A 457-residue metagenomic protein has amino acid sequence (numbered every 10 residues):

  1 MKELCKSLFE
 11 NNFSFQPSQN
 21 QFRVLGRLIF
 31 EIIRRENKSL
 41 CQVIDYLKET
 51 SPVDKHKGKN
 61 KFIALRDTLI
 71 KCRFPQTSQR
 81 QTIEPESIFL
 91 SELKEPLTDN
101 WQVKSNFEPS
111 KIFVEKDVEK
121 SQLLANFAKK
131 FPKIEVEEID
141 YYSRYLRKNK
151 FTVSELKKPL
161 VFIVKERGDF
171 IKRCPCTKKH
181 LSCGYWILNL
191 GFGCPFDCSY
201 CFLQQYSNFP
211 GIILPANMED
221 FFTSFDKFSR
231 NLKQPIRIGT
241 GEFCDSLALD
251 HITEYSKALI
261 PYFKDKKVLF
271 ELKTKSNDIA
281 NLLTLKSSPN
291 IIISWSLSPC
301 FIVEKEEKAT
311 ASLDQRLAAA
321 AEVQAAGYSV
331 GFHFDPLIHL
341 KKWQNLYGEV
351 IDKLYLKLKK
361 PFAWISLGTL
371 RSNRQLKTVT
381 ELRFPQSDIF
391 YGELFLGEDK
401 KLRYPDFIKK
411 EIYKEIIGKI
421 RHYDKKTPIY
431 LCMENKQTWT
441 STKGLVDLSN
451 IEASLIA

Functional and structural regions predicted by a protein language model:
M1-C183: Flexible, acidic/Gly-rich N-terminal and inter-domain linker regions that tether and position cofactor-handling modules
K111, P235-G239, L269-E271, N290-S294 (+4 more regions): Structural preference for beta-strand elements that scaffold enzyme active sites
F162-H180, S199-S296: Conserved Radical SAM active-site core
D245-L247, N277-A280, I291-T310, P336-L340 (+2 more regions): Conserved radical SAM core fold
T253, W295, W343-K359, Q386-Y391 (+2 more regions): Short, electropositive alpha-helical surface patch
E306-E307, I338-W343, A363-K400, K436-K443: Flexible glycine/acidic-rich beta-alpha junction loops that bind and position SAM and/or redox cofactors in anaerobic
R316-L376, K419-L431: Conserved C-terminal portion of the radical SAM core fold that forms the substrate/S-adenosylmethionine-binding
E393-S449: A cross-taxonomic marker for long C-terminal extensions/tails that follow the last structured domain
